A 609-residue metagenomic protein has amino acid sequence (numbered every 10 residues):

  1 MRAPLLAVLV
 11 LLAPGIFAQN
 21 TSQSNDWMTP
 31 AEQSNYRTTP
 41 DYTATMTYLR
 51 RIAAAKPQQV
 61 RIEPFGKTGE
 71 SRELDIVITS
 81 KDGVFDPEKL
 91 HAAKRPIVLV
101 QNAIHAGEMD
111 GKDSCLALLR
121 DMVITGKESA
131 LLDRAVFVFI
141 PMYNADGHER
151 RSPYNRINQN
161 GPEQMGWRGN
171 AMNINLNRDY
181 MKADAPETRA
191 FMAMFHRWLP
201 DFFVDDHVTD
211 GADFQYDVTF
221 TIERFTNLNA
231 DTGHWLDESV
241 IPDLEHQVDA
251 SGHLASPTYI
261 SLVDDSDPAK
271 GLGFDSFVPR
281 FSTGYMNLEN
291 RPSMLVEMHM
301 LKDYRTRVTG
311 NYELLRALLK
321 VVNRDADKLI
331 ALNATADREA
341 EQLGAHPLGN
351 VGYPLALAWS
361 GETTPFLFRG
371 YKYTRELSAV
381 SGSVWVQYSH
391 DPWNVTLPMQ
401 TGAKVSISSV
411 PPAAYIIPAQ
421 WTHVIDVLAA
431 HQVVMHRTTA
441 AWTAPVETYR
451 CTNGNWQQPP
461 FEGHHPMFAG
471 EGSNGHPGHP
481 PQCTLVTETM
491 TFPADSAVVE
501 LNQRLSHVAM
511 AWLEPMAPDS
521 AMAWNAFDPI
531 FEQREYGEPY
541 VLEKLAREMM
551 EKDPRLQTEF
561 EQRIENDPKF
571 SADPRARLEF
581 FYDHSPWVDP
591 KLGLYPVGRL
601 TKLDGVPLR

Functional and structural regions predicted by a protein language model:
M1-L9: Sec-dependent signal peptide recognition, specifically the positively charged N-region followed immediately by
A3, A18-Q19: Short, basic, low-complexity termini and linkers enriched in Ser/Thr/Gly/Pro that act as targeting/leader peptides
Q19-R609: Structured catalytic-domain cores with a bias toward divalent-metal coordination
